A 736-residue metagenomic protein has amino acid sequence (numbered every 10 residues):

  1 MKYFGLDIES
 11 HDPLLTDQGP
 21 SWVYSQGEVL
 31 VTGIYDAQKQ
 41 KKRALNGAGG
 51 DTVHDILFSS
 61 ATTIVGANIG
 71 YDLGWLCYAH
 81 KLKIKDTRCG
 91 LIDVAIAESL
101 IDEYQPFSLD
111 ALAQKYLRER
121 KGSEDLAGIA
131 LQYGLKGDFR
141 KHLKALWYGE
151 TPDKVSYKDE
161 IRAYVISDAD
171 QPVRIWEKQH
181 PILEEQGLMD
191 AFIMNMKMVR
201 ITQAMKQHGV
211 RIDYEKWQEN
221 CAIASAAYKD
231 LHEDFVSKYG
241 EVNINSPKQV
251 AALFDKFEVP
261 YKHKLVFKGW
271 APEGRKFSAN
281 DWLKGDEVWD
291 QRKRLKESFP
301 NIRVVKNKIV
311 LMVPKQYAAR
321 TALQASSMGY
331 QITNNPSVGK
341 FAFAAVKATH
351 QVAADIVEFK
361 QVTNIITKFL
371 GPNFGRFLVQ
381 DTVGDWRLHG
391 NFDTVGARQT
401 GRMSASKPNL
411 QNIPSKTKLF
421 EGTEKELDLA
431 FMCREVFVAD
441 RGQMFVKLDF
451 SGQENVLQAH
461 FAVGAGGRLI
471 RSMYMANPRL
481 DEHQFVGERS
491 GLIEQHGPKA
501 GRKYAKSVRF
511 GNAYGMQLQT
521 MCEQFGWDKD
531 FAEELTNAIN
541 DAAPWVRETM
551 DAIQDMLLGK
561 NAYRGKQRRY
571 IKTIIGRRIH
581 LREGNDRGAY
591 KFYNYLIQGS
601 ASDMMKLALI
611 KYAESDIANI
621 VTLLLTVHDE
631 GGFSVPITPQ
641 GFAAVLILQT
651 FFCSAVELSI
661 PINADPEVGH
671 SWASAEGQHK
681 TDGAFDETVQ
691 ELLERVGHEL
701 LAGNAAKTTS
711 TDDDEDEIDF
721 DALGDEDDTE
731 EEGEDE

Functional and structural regions predicted by a protein language model:
M1-D17, S21-G33, Q40, L117 (+9 more regions): Conserved "right-hand" nucleotidyltransferase catalytic core of DNA-directed polymerases
M1-K2, D55-F58, D428-M444, E614-I617: A short acidic-Thr-Gly-centered motif at the start of a beta-strand
Y24-H180, A279, P478, H483-S490 (+1 more regions): Active-site-proximal helix-loop-helix substrate-binding element of RNase H-like nuclease domains
G70-L82, S99-I101, A251-E258, S451-G466: Short active-site loop/helix that positions an aromatic residue
Q203, Q207, M328-I332, P336 (+6 more regions): Conserved catalytic core of nucleic-acid polymerases
P636-F642: Helix N-cap motif at beta-to-alpha junctions
A644-F652: Short amphipathic alpha-helices in soluble, non-transmembrane regions that often serve as interface/regulatory elements
D714-E736: Long, low-complexity, intrinsically disordered segments
